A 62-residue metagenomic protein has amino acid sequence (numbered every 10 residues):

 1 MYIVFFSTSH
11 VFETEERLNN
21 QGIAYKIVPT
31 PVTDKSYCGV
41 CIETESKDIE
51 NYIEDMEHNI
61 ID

Functional and structural regions predicted by a protein language model:
Y2-D62: Positively charged, small/polar-rich N-terminal and surface patches that mediate targeting and assembly and bind
